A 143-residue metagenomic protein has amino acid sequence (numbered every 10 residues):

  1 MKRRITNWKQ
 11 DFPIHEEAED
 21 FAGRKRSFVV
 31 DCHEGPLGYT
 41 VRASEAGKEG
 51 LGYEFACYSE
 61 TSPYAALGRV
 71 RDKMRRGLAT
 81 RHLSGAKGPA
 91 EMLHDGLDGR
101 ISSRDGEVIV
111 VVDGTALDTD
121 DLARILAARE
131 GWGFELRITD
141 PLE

Functional and structural regions predicted by a protein language model:
M1-E143: Terminal leader/tail segments of proteins
